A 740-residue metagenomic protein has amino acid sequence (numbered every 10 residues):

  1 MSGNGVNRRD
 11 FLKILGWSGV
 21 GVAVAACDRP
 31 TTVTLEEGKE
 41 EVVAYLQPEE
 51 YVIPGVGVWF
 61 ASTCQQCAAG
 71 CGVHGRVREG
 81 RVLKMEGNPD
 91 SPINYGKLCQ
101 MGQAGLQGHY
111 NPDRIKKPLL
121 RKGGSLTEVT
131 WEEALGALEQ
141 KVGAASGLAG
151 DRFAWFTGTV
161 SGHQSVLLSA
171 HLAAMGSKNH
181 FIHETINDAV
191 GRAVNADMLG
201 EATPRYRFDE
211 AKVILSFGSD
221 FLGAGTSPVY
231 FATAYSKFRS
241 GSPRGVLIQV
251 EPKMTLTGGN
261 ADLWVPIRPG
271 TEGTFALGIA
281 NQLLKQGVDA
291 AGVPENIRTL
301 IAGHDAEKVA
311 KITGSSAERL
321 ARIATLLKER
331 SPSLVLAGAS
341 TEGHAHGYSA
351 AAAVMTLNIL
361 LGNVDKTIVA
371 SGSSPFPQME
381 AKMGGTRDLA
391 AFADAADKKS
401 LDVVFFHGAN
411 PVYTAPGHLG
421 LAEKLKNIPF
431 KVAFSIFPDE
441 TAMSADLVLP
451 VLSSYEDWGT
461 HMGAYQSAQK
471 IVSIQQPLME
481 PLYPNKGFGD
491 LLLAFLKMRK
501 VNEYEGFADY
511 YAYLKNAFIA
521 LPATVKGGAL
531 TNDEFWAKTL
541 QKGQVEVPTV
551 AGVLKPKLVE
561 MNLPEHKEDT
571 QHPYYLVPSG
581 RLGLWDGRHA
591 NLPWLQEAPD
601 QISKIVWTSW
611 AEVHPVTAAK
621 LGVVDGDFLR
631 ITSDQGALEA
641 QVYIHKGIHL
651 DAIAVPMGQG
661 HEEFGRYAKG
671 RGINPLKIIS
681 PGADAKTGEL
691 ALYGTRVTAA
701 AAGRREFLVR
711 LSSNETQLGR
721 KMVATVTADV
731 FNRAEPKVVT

Functional and structural regions predicted by a protein language model:
M1-Q286, N296, S316-L320, S400 (+9 more regions): N-terminal export/assembly segments and adjacent metallocofactor-ligating motifs of anaerobic energy-metabolism
S2, K285-S315, L478-A551, D627: N-terminal leader/propeptide and maturation segments of large enzyme subunits in energy/redox metabolism and hydrolases
L83, A290, L320, L334-V335 (+8 more regions): Acidic/polar loop patches that form or flank catalytic/metal-binding clefts of enzymes that bind anionic ligands
D113-G123, S216, L300-K308, S371-P377: Gly-rich Lys/Arg/Thr-decorated short loops/hinges at beta-loop-alpha junctions or inter-strand turns that position
E128, E133, E139, A149 (+9 more regions): Extended redox/cofactor-interaction regions of prokaryotic respiratory oxidoreductases
S146-A154, A306, S331-V335, S400-V403 (+1 more regions): Short, surface-exposed connector motifs at secondary-structure boundaries
G150-G158, H183-E184, A290-E295, I312 (+6 more regions): Short coil/turn segments at secondary-structure boundaries
G420-L421, K426-D439, P477-G489, F628-D634 (+2 more regions): Phosphate/diphosphate-binding loops
